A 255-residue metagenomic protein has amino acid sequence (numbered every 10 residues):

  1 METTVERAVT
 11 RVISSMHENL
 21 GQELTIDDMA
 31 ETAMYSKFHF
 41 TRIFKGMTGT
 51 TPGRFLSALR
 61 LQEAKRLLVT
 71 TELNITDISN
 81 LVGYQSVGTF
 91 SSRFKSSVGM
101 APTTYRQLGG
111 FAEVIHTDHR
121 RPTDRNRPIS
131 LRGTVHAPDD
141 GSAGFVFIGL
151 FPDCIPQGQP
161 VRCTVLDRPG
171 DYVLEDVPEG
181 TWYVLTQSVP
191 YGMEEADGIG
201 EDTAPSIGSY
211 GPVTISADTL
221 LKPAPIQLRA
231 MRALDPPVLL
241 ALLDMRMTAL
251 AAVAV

Functional and structural regions predicted by a protein language model:
S14-E18, E23, M47-L81, A112-T123: Terminal helix-turn-helix DNA-binding modules in bacterial transcription factors
E23-L56, L81-A101, Y105: Basic/polar phosphate-binding segments, predominantly the helix-turn-helix DNA-binding elements of transcriptional
I129-A137, I148, I226: A short, amphipathic beta-strand motif
A137-C154: Short, ordered, surface-exposed loop/turn motifs in non-cytosolic proteins
D167-D176: Short, surface-exposed beta-strand/beta-hairpin micro-motifs centered on an aromatic residue
G180-Y191: A short, solvent-exposed beta-strand micro-motif common in secreted/extracellular proteins
Y191-M231: Structured interaction patches on ligand/partner-binding surfaces of diverse proteins
T214-V255: Compositionally biased low-complexity segments at domain edges in trafficked proteins and select soluble regulators
